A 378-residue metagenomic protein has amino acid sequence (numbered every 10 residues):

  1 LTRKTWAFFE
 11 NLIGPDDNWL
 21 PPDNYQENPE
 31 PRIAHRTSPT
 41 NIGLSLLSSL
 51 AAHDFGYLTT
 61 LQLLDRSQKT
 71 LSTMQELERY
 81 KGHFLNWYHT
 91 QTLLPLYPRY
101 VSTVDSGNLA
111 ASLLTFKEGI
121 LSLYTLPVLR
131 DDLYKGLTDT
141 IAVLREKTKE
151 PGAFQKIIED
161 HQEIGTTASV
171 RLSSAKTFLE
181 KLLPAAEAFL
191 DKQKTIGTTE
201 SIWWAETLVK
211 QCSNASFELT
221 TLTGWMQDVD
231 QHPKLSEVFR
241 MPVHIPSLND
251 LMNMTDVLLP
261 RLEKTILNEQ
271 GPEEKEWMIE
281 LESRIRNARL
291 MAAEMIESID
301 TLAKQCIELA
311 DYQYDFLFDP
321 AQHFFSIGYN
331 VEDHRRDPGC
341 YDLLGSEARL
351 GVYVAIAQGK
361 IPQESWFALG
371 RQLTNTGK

Functional and structural regions predicted by a protein language model:
L1-K378: Acidic, mature catalytic/reactive cores of soluble proteins
